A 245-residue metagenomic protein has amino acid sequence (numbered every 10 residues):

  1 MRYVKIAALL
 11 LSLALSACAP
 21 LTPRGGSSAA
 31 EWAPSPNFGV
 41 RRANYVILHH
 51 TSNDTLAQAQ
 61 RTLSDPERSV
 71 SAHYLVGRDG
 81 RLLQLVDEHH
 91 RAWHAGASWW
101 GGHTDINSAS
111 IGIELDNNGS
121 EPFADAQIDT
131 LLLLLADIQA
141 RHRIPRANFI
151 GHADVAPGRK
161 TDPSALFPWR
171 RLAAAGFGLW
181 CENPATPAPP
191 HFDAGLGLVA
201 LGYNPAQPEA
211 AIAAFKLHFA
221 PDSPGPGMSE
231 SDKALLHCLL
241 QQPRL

Functional and structural regions predicted by a protein language model:
M1-K5: Positively charged n-region of N-terminal signal peptides that target proteins for export
A7-S16: Bacterial N-terminal signal peptides
A8, N53, D79, N118 (+3 more regions): Residue-level marker of positions within ordered structural domains that often coincide with functionally constrained
C18-G25, A124-L245: Basic/polar, cationic surfaces and motifs that engage anionic cell-wall and phosphate/carboxylate ligands
P20-G39, N44-A147: Active-site-adjacent loop/helix surface patches within enzyme catalytic domains that shape the substrate-binding cleft
